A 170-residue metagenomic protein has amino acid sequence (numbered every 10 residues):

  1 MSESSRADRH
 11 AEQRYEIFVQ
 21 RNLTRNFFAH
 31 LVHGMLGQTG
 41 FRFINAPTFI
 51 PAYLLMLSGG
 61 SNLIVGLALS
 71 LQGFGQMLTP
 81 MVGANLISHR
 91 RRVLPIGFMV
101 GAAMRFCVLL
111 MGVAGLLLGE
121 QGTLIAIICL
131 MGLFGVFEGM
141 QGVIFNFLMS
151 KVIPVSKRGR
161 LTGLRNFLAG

Functional and structural regions predicted by a protein language model:
S2-I87, L94-M104, L109-G112, G163 (+1 more regions): Helix-loop boundary and gating motifs at the non-cytosolic
M35, T39, G101-A114, Q121-Q141: Hydrophobic core of transmembrane alpha-helices in multi-pass small-molecule transporters, especially MFS/SLC-type
A46, N85-S88, L116-E120, S150: Transmembrane helix-loop junctions in multipass membrane proteins, especially transporters and channels
L57-G59, R91, M149-P154: Short helix-loop-helix connector
S61-N62, R92-V93, E120-L124: Membrane-helix interface segments
L86, I128, F134-G135, L148-S150: Catalytic micro-motifs at enzyme active sites that drive phosphoryl/nucleotidyl and oxygen chemistry
E138-I153: Intracellular juxtamembrane helix-capping segments at the cytosolic ends of symmetry-related transmembrane helices
K157-G159: Cytoplasm-facing, short amphipathic helices at loop-to-helix transitions on the intracellular side of 12-TM secondary
